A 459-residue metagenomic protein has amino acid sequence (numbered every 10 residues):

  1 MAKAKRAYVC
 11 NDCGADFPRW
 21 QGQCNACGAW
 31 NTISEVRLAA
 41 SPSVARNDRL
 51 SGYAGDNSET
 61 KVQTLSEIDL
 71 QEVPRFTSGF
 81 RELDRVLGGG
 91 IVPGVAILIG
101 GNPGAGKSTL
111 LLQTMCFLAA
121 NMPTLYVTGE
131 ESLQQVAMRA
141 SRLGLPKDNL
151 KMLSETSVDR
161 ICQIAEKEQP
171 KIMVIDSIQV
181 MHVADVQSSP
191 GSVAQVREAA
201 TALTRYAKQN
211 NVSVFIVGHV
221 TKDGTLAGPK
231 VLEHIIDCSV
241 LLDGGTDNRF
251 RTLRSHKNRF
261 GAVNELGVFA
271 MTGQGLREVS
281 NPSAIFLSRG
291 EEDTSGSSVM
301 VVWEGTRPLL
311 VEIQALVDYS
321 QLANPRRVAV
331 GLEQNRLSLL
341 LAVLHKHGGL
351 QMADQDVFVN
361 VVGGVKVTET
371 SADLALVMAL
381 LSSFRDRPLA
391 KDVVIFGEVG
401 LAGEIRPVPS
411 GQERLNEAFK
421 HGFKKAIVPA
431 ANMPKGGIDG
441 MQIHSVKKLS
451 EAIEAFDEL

Functional and structural regions predicted by a protein language model:
A2-D12, D16-R85, V92-L98, A105-P123 (+4 more regions): Peripheral, non-AAA+ core regions of ATP-driven protein-machinery
N102, G129: P-loop (Walker A) phosphate-binding loop of NTP-binding proteins
T124-T128: Conserved RecA-like ASCE P-loop NTPase motor core of nucleic-acid helicases/translocases
L133: Divalent metal-dependent catalytic cores for phosphoryl transfer on phosphate-bearing substrates
